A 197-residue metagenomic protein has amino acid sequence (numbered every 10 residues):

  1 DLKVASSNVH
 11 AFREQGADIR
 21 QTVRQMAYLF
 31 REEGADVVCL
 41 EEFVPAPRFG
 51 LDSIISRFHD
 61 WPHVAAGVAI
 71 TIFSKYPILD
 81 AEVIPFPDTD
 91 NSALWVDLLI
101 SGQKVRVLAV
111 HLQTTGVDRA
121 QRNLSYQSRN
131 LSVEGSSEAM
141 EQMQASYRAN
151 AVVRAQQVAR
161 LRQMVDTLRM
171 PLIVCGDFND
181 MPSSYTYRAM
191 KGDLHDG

Functional and structural regions predicted by a protein language model:
D1, H10, Q15-D18, R24-R31 (+1 more regions): Structured beta-strand-rich core segments of catalytic domains in phosphoester-bond hydrolases
K3-S6, F30-E32, A139-Q142: A short alpha-helix capping/helix-coil boundary motif
V4-A5, C39, V174: Residue-level marker for buried hydrophobic side chains located in beta-strands that build the well-ordered beta-sheet
S7, V110, G176: Single, functionally critical "micro-switch" positions that shape active/binding sites and transmembrane helices
S7-A17, E141-N150: Glycine-rich phosphate-binding "P-loop"
Q21, Q25-Y28, S53, V68 (+4 more regions): Extracytoplasmic/secreted proteins, especially bacterial periplasmic and envelope-associated proteins
R122-G197: Metal-dependent phosphoesterases centered on the DNase I-like endonuclease/exonuclease/phosphatase
